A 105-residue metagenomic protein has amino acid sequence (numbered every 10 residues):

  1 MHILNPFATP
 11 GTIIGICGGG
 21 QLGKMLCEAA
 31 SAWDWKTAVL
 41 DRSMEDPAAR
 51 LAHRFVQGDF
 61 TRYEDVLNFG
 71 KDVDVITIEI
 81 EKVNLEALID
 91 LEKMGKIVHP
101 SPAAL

Functional and structural regions predicted by a protein language model:
M1-L105: ATP-binding N-terminal substructure of ATP-dependent carboxylate-amine bond-forming enzymes
